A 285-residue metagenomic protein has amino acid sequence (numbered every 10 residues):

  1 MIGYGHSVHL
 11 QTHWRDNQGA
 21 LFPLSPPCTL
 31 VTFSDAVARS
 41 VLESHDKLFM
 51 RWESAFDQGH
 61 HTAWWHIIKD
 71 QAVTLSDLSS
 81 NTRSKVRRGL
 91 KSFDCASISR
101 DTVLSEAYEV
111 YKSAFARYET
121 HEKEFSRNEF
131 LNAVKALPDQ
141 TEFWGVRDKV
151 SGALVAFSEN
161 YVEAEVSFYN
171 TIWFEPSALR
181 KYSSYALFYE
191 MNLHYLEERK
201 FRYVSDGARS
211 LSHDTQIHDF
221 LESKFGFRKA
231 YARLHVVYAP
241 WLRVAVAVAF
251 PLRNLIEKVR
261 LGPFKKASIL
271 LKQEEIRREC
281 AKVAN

Functional and structural regions predicted by a protein language model:
M1-A55: N-terminal accessory interaction module
M1-N17, A55-L75, F201-N285: Active-site/acyl-donor-binding loops of N-acyltransferases
M1-N17, W52-G59, I68-R180, Y195: A conserved beta-strand-loop-helix scaffold within acyl/acetyltransferase catalytic domains
T29-T32, V103, A208-D214: Acidic-and-aromatic substrate-binding clefts and catalytic sites of carbohydrate-active enzymes
V31-R39, R127-E129, A186-E190: Well-ordered, non-membrane alpha-helical segments in soluble/globular domains
R39-E43, R87, K135, Y189-L193 (+1 more regions): Surface-exposed alpha-helical segments enriched in charged/polar residues
H45, L137-P138, R199: A structural signal for short coil/turn segments at secondary-structure junctions
E142-V244: Aromatic (often tryptophan-rich) hydrophobic motifs at membrane interfaces
